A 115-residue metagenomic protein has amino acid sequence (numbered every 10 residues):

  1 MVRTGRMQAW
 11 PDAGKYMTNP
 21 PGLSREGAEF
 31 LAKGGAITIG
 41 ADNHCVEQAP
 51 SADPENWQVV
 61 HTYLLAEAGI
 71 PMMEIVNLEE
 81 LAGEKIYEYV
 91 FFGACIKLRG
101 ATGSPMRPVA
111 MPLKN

Functional and structural regions predicted by a protein language model:
M1-N115: Active-/binding-site microenvironments in catalytic and ligand-binding cores
